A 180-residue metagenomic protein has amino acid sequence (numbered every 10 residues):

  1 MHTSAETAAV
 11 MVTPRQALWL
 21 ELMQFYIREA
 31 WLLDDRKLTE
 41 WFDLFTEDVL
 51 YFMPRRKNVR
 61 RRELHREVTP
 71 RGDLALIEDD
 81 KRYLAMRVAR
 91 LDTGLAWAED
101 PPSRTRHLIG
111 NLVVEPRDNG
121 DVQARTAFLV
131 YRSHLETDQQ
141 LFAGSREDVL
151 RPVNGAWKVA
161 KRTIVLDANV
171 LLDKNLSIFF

Functional and structural regions predicted by a protein language model:
M1-A5, N119-R125, A143-N175: Short beta-strand edge/turn micro-motifs at domain boundaries
M1-E47, V59: Short, low-complexity N-terminal intrinsically disordered segments enriched in polar/charged residues
Q24, T105-H107, F142-A143: Short solvent-exposed loop/turn micro-motifs enriched in small/polar/acidic residues
F45, F128-V130, T163: Short beta-strand segments enriched in hydrophobic/aromatic residues within well-folded beta-rich domains
E47-R125: A solvent-exposed, acidic/Ser-Thr-rich amphipathic alpha-helical stretch
L108, Y131-L135, R146: Charged, gly/pro-rich active-site loop segments
Y131-Q140, V170: Short, cysteine-centered beta-strand-loop-beta hairpins and adjacent loop/turn segments enriched in charged/polar
S177-F180: Short hydrophobic/aromatic patches at helix-to-coil boundaries
